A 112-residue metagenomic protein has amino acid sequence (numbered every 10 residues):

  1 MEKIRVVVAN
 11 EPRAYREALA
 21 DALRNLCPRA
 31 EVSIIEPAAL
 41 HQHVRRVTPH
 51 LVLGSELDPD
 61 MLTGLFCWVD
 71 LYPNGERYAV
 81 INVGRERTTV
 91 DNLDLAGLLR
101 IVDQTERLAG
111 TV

Functional and structural regions predicted by a protein language model:
I4-R13, L19: Conserved acidic segment of CheY-like receiver
V8, I34, V69-P73: Structural signal for conserved beta-strand scaffold positions within catalytic alpha/beta enzyme cores
A14, A22, R77-Y78: Extended, compositionally biased accessory segments flanking or bridging domains
A18, M61-L65, V80: Short glycine-/acidic-enriched loop or helix-start segments at secondary-structure transitions that form or flank
R24-L51: A short, well-structured beta->alpha microelement
P37-A39, L53-P59, P73-E76: Short, polar loop motifs at secondary-structure junctions
V44-G64: Short, structured active-site "lid" loops
F66-V112: Ser/Thr/Gly-rich flexible loops in soluble cytosolic domains mediating phosphotransfer, phosphorylation
